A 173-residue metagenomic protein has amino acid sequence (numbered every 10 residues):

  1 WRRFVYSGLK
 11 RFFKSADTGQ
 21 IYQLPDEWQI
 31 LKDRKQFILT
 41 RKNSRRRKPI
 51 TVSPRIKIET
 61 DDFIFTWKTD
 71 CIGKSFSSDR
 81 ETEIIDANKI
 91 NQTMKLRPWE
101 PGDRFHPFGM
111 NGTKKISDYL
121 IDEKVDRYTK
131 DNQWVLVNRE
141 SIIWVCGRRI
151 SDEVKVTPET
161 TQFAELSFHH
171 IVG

Functional and structural regions predicted by a protein language model:
W1-G173: AMP-forming adenylation/ATP pyrophosphatase catalytic core
